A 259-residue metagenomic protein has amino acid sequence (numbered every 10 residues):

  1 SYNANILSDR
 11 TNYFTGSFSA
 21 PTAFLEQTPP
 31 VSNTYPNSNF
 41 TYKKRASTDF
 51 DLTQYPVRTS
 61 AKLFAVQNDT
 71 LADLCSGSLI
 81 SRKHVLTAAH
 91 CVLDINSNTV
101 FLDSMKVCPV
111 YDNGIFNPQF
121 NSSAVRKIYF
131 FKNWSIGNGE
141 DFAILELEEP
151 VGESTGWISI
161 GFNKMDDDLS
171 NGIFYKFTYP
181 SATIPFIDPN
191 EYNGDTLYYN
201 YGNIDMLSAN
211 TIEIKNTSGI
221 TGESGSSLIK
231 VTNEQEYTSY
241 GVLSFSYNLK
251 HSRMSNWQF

Functional and structural regions predicted by a protein language model:
S1-L79: Protease-domain processing segments flanking chymotrypsin-fold serine proteases, especially trypsin-like
N37-R58, F64-L74, T99-E153: Conserved catalytic-core segment of clan PA serine endopeptidases
L63, G77, K83, T87 (+8 more regions): Terminal peptide-recognition signature
L71-L74, I220-S224: Short, small/polar residue-rich loop motifs at catalytic or cofactor-binding pockets
S78, I95-N96, A124-P189: Active-site substrate-binding loop(s) of clan PA
C91-L93, V110-I115, E148-E153, Y179-A182 (+2 more regions): Acidic glycine-/aspartate-rich tracts in secreted/extracellular proteins
I173, F177-I214: A mid-sequence, solvent-exposed acidic-amphipathic segment
I220, S227-F259: C-terminal subregion of chymotrypsin/trypsin-like serine protease catalytic domains
